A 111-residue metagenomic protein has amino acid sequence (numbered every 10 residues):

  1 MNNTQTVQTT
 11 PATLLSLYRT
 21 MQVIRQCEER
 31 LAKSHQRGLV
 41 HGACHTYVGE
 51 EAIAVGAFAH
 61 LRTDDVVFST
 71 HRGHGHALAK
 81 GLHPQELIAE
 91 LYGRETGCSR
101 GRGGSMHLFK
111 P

Functional and structural regions predicted by a protein language model:
M1-L17: Charged, compositionally biased N-terminal leader segments and the immediate start of the first structured element
A12, H35-Q36: Short hydrophobic/aromatic segments of transmembrane alpha-helices and their interfaces
R19-H35: N-terminal glycine-rich anion-binding loops that anchor highly charged ligand groups
E29-K33, L39-P111: Cofactor-binding active-site loop characterized by glycine-rich and histidine/acidic residues
